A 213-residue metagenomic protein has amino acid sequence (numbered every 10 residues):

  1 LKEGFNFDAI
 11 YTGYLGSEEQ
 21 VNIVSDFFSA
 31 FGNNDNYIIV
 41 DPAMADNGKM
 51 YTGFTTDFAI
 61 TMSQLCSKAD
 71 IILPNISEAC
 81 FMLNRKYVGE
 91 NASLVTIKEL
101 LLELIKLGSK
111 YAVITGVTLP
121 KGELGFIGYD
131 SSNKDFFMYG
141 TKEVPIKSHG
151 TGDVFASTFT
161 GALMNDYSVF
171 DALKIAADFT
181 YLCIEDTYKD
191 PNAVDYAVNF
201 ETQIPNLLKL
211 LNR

Functional and structural regions predicted by a protein language model:
L1-T52, E201-R213: Conserved N-terminal subdomain of the carbohydrate kinase-like
I10, N75, T115, G152 (+1 more regions): Residue-level signal for inorganic ion chemistry
G16, M44-D46, E78, G116-P120 (+2 more regions): Glycine-rich beta-alpha junction loops
T52-F136: Conserved phosphate/ATP/ADP-binding segment of small-molecule kinases
Y87-T96, M164-I175: Short, charged, surface-exposed loops that flank catalytic or proteolytic processing sites
F136-H149: Short pre-catalytic strand/loop immediately N-terminal to key active-site residues, enriched for Gly-Thr
I146-V169, L173: Short, small-residue alpha-helix embedded
F170-R213: Charged C-terminal helix
